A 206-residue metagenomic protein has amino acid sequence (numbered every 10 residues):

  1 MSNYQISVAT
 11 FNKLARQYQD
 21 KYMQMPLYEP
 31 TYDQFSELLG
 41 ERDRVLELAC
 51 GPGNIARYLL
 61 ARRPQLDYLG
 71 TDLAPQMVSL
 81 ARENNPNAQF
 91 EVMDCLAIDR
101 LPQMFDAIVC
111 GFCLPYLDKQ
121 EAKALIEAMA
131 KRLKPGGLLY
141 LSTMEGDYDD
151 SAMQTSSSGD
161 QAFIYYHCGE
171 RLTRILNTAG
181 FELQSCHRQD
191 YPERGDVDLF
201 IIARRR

Functional and structural regions predicted by a protein language model:
M1-G40: Conserved class I S-adenosyl-L-methionine
L46, P52-A97: Class I SAM-dependent methyltransferase SAM/SAH-binding core
R100-I108: A short acidic, Gly/Pro-enriched loop at the edge of an enzyme's catalytic core that lines a small-molecule cofactor
A107-E121: A short SAM/SAH-binding and catalytic strip from SAM-dependent methyltransferases
K123-P135: A short glycine-rich, Lys/Arg-flanked "PGG" loop and its adjoining helix->strand segment in the class I
G136-T143: Conserved beta-strand signature within the Rossmann-like core of class I S-adenosyl-L-methionine
M144-F163: Short, glycine-/aromatic-enriched active-site segment of Class I SAM-dependent methyltransferases
I164-A179: Short alpha-helix
